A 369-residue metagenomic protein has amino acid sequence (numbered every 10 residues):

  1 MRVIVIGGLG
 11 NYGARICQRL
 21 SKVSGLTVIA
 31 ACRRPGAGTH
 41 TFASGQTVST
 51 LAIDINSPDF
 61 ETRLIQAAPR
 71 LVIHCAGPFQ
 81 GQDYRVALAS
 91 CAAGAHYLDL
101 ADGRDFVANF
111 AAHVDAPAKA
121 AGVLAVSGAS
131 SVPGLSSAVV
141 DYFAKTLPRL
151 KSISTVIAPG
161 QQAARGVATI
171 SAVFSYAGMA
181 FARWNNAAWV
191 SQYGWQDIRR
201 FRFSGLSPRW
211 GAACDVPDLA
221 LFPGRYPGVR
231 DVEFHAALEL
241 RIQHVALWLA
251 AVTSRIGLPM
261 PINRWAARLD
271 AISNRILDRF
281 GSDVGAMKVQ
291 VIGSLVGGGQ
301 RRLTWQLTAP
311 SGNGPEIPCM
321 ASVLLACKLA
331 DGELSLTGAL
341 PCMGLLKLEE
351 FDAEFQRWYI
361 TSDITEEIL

Functional and structural regions predicted by a protein language model:
V3-V23: N-terminal Rossmann NAD(P)H-binding glycine-rich loop of SDR-like oxidoreductase domains
I6, K145-I292: Active-site-lining helix/loop region of Rossmann-like oxidoreductase modules
T27-I29: Short beta-strand element of Class I
A31-P35: N-terminal Rossmann-fold cofactor-binding loop
T41-N109: NAD(P)H-binding glycine-rich loop region in Rossmannoid oxidoreductase-like domains and their noncatalytic homologs
A101-V123: Rossmann-fold NAD(P)-binding glycine/threonine-rich loop
A121-G160: Adenosine-phosphate binding glycine-rich loop
I256-L369: C-terminal active-site/capping subdomain that shapes the small-molecule cofactor and substrate pocket of enzyme
